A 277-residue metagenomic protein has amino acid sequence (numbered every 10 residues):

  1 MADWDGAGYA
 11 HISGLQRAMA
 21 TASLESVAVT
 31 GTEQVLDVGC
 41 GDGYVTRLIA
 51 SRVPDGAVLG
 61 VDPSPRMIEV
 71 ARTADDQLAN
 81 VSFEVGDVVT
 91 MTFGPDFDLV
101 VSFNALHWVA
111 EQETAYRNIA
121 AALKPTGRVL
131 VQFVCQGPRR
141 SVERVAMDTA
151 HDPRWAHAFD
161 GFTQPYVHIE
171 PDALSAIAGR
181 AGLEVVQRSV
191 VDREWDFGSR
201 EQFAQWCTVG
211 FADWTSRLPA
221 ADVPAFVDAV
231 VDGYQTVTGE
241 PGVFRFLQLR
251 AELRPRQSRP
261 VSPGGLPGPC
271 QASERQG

Functional and structural regions predicted by a protein language model:
M1-T30, Y44-L48, M67-V70, A74: Conserved class I S-adenosyl-L-methionine
Q16, D42-Y44, F162-G277: Conserved Class I S-adenosyl-L-methionine
A28-T30, V53-P54, D76, A110 (+1 more regions): Short conserved AdoMet
L36-V38, D42-T90: Class I SAM-dependent methyltransferase SAM/SAH-binding core
V89-V100: A short acidic, Gly/Pro-enriched loop at the edge of an enzyme's catalytic core that lines a small-molecule cofactor
L99-Q112, C135: A short SAM/SAH-binding and catalytic strip from SAM-dependent methyltransferases
E113-R128: A short glycine-rich, Lys/Arg-flanked "PGG" loop and its adjoining helix->strand segment in the class I
L130-A156: Conserved class I S-adenosyl-L-methionine
